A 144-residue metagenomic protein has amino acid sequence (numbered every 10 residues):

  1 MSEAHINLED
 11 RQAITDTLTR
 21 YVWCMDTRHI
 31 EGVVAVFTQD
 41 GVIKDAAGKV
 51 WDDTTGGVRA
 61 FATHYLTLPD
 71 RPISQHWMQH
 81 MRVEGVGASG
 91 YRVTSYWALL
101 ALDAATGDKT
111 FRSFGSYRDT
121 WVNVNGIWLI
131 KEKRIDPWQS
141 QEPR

Functional and structural regions predicted by a protein language model:
M1-Q39: Short, low-complexity N-terminal intrinsically disordered segments enriched in polar/charged residues
A4, L8, D52, D108: Charge-dense, low-complexity intrinsically disordered segments
I30-A98: A solvent-exposed, acidic/Ser-Thr-rich amphipathic alpha-helical stretch
T67-R144: A beta-strand edge to alpha-helix "cap/lid" segment located at domain peripheries
